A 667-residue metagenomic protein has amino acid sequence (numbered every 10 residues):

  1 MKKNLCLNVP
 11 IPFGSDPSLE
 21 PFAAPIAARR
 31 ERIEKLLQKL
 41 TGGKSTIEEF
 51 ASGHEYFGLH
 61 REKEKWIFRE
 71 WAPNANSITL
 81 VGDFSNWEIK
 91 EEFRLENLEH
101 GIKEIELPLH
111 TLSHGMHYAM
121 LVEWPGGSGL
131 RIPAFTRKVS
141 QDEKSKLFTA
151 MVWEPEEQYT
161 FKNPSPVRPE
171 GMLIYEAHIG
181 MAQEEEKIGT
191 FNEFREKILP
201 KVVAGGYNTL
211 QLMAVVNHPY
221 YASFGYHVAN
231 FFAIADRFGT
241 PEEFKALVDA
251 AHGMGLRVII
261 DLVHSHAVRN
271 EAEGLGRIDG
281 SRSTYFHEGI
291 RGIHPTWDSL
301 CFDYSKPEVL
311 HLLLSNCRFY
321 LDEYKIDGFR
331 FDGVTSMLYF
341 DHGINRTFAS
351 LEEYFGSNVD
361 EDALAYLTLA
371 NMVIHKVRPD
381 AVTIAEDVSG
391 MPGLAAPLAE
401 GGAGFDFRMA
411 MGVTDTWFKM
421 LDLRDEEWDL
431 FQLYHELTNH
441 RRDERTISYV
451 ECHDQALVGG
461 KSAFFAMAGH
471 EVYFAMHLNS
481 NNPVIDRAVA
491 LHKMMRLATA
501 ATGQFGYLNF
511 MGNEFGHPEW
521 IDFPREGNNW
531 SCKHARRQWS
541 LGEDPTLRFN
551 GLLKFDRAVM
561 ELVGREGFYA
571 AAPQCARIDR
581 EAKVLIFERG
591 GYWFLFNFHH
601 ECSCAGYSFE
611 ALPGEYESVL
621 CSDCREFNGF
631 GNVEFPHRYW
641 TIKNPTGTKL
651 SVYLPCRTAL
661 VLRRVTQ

Functional and structural regions predicted by a protein language model:
M1-I67, E88-K90, R94-E176, M181-E186 (+2 more regions): The feature marks proteins involved in alpha-glucan
F68-W71, I78-G82, H599-E615: Surface-exposed beta-strand/loop patches in extracellular or lumenal glycoproteins
E70, A177, V202, L212 (+12 more regions): Conserved, mostly hydrophobic/aromatic
H114-Y118, F635-Q667: C-terminal beta-strand-rich structural cap/linker in extracellular carbohydrate-active enzymes
V122-N163, M254, A272-R291, E427-R441 (+1 more regions): Core domains of carbohydrate- and sulfate-ester-processing enzymes
S140, Q158, K162-M172, H178-V359 (+2 more regions): Substrate-binding/active-site clefts of carbohydrate-active enzymes
S140-K144, K325-D327, N345-E526, W530-A535 (+3 more regions): Conserved alpha/beta catalytic core and glycan-binding cleft of carbohydrate-active enzymes
Q538, L547-R565: Catalytic cores of secreted or luminal carbohydrate-active enzymes
